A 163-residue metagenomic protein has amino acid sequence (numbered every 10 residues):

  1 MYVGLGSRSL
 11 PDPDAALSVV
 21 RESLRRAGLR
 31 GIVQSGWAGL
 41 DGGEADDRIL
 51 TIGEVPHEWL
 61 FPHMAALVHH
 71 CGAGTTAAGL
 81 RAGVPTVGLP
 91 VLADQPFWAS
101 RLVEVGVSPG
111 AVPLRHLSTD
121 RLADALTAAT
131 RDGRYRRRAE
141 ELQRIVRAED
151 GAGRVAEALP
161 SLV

Functional and structural regions predicted by a protein language model:
M1-A66, T75: Donor-nucleotide binding loops and adjacent catalytic segments primarily of GT-B fold Leloir glycosyltransferases
D47-V163: Nucleotide-activated sugar donor-binding and catalytic core shared by glycosyltransferases and related lipid-linked
